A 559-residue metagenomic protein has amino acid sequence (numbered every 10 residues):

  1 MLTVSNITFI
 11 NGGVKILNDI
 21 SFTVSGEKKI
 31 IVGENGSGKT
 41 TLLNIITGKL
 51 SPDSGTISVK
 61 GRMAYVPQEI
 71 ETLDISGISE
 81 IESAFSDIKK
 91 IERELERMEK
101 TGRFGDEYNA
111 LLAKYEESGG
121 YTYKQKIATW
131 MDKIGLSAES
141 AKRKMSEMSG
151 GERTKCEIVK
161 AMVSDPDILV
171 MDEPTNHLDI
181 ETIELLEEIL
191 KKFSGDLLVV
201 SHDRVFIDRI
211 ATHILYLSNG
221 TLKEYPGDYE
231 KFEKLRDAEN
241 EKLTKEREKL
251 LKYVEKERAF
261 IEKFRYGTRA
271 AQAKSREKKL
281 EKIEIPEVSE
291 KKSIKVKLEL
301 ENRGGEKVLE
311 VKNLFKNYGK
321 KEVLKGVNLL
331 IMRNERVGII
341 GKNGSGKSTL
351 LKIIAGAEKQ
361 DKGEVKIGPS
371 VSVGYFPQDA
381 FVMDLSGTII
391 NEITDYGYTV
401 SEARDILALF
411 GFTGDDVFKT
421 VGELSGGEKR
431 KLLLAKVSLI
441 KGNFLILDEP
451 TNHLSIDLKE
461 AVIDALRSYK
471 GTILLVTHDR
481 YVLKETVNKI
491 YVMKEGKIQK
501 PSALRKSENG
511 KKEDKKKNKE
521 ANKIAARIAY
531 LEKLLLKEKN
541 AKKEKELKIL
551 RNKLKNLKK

Functional and structural regions predicted by a protein language model:
M1-K245, S293, L300-K559: ABC ATP-binding cassette signature C-motif
E117, Y266-G267: Short histidine/acidic/glycine/proline-rich micro-motifs that form metal- and phosphate-coordinating active-site loops
L235-F260, F264, A273-I283, E287: Intracellular alpha-helical coupling/juxtamembrane segments of multi-pass membrane proteins
E290: Phosphate-sensing "switch" segment of ASCE/P-loop ATPases
